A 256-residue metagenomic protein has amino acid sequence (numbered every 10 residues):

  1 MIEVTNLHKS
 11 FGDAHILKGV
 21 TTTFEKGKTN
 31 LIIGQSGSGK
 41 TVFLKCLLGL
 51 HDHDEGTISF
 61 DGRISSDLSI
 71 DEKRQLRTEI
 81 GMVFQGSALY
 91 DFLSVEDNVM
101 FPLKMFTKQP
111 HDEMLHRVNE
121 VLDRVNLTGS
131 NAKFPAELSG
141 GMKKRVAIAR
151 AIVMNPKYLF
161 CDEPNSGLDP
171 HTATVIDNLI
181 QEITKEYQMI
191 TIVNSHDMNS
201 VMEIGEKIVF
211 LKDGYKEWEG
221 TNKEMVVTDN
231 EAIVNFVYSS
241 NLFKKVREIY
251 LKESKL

Functional and structural regions predicted by a protein language model:
L48: Helix-to-loop junction immediately C-terminal to a conserved catalytic motif
G56-I64: Conserved ABC transporter NBD signature motif
H111-G129: Conserved ABC ATPase "signature" region
F134-L138, M142: Conserved ABC ATPase signature
V153-K157: A short, proline-enriched helix->beta-strand linker immediately N-terminal to the Walker B motif in ABC-type P-loop
L159-D162: Catalytic Walker B motif of ABC-type/P-loop ATPase nucleotide-binding domains
P170-T172: Helix N-cap at the start of a conserved alpha-helix in ABC-type nucleotide-binding domains
